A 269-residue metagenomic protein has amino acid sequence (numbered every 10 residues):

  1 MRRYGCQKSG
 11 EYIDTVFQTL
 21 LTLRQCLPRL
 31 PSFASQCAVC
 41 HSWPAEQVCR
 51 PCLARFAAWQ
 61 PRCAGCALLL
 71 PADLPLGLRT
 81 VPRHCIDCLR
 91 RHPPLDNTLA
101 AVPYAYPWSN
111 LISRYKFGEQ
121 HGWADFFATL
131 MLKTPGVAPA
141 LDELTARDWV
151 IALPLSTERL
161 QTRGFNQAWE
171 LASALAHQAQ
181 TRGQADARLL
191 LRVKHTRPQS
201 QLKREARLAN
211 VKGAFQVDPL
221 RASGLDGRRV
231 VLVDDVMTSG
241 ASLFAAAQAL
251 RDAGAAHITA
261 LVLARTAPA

Functional and structural regions predicted by a protein language model:
M1-A269: Glycine-rich phosphate/pyrophosphate-handling loop used in enzymes and phosphotransfer proteins
